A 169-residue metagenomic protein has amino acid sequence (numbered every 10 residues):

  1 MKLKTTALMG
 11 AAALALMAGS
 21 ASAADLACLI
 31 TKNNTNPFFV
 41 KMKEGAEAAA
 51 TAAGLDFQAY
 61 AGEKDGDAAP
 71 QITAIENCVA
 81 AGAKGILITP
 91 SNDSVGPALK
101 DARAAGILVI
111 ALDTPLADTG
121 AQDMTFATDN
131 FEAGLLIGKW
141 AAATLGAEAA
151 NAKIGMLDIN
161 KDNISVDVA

Functional and structural regions predicted by a protein language model:
K2-A7, A12, L16, A21-A169: A residue-level marker of the well-folded mature domains of exported/periplasmic proteins
